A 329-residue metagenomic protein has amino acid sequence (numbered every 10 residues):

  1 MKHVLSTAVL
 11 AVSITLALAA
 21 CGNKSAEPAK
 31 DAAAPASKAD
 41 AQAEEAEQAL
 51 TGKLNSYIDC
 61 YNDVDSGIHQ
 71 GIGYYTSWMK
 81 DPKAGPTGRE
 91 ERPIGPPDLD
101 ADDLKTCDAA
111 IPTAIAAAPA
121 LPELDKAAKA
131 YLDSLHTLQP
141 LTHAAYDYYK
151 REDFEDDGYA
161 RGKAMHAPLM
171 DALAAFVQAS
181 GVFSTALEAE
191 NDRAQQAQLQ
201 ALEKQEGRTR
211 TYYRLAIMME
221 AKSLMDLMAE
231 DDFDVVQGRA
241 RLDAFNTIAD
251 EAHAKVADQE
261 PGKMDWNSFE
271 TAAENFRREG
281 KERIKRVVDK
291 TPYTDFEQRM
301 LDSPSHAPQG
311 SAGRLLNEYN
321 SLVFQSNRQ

Functional and structural regions predicted by a protein language model:
M1-A19: Sec-dependent bacterial lipoprotein signal peptides
C21-K24: Bacterial signal peptide processing site
A29-P93, K163, A197-D226, F324-Q329: Immediate post-signal-peptide N-terminus of mature secreted/exported proteins
L54-Y57, Y61-G71, Y75, Y131 (+14 more regions): Long amphipathic alpha-helices with heptad-repeat character, especially coiled-coil-forming segments used
W78-E155: Post-signal peptide N-terminal segment of secreted/secretory-pathway proteins
H143-A174, Y293-H306: Polar/charged, Q/E/K-enriched amphipathic alpha-helical segments with strong coiled-coil propensity that act as
G162-A273: Extended amphipathic alpha-helical interaction segments
A240-Q329: A cross-kingdom marker for long, charged
